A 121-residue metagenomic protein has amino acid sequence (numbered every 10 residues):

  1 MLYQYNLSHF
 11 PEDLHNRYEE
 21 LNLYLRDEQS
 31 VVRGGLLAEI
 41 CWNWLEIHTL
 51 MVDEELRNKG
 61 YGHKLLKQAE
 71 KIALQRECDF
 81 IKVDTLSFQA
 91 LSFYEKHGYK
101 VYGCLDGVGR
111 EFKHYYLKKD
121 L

Functional and structural regions predicted by a protein language model:
M1-H48, D53, F88, G107 (+1 more regions): Acetyl-CoA-dependent GNAT
H9, A90-V108: Short acidic, glycine/proline-enriched helix-loop-strand junctions
W42-W44, F80, H114: A generic structural signal for beta-strand entry/edge sites
N58-K71, K96: Conserved acetyl-CoA-binding loop-helix of GNAT-fold acetyltransferases
G62, L66, S87-A90, G107-K113: Short glycine/proline-centered loop/turn elements that form peptide/ligand docking sites
A73-L86: Conserved GNAT acetyl-CoA-binding A-motif
K82-D84, K100-Y116: Conserved catalytic-core motifs of GNAT/GCN5-like acyltransferases
